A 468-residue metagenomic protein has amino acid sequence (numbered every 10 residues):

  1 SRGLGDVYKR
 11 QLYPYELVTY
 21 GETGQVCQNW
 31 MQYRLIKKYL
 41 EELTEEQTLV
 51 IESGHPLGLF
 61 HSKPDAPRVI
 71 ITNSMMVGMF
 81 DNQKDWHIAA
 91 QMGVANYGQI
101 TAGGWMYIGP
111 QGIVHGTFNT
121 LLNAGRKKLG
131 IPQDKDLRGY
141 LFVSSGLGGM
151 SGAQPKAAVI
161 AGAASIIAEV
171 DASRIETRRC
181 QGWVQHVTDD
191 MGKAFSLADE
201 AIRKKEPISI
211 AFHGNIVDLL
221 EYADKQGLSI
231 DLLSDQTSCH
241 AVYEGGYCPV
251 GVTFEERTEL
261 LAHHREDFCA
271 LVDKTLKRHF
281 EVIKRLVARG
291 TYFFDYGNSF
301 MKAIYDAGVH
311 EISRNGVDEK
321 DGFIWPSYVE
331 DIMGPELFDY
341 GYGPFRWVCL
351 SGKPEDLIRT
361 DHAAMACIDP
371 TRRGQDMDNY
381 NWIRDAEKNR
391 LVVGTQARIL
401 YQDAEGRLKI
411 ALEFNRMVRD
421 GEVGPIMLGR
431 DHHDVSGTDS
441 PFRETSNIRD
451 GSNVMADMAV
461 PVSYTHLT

Functional and structural regions predicted by a protein language model:
G3-Q11, T465-T468: Conserved small/polar residues in nucleotide/adenosyl-binding loops
V7, H240-V242, P249, F268-V418: Active-site loops and adjacent core secondary-structure elements that bind or stabilize anionic groups
L12-I113: Low-complexity, highly charged intrinsically disordered N-terminal segments that act as targeting/localization
S53-L57, H213-D218, D295-H310, L428-T438: A glycine-rich phosphate-binding loop feature that marks nucleotide/adenosyl-phosphate handling sites
Q99, G112-N119, R138-L141, L147-R203 (+3 more regions): Catalytic or ion-translocation cores adjacent to nucleophile or general acid/base/metal-coordination motifs in diverse
F118-L137: A short, basic/flexible loop-to-alpha-helix module at the beginning of a structural domain
A211-T237: Active-site/ligand-binding-proximal alpha/beta "capping" segment
A411, N415-S463: Substrate-recognition/cap regions that form aromatic- and gly/pro-loop-enriched pockets for small-molecule ligands
